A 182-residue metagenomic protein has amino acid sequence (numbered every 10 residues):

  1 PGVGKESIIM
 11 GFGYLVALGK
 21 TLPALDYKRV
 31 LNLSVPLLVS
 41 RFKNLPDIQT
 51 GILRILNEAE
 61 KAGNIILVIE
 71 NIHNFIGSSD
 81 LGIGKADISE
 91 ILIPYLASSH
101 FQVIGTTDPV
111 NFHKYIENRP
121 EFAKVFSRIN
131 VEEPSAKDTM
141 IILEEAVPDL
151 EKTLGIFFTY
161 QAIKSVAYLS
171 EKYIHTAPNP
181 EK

Functional and structural regions predicted by a protein language model:
P1, S127-M140, T153-I163: Conserved AAA+ ATPase "SRH/arginine-finger" region at the nucleotide-binding site
P1-L25: Walker A/P-loop
G11-G13, I69-I72, G105-N111, E132-S135: A short beta-strand-to-loop transition that corresponds to the Sensor-1 phosphate-sensing loop of AAA+ P-loop ATPases
K28-V30, E60-L67, A97-T106, S127: Loop/turn-to-beta-strand initiation segments
R29-E60: Short glycine-rich substrate-engagement loop in P-loop NTPases that contacts/grips substrate
D47-G51, S79-S98, P120-E121: Substrate-gripping "pore-loop 1 plus following alpha2 helix"
I116-E132: A short helix-turn-beta junction within AAA+ P-loop NTPase domains corresponding to the substrate/partner-engaging
K152-Q161, S165-K182: C-terminal helical "lid" subdomain and adjoining coupling/linker elements of P-loop NTPases
